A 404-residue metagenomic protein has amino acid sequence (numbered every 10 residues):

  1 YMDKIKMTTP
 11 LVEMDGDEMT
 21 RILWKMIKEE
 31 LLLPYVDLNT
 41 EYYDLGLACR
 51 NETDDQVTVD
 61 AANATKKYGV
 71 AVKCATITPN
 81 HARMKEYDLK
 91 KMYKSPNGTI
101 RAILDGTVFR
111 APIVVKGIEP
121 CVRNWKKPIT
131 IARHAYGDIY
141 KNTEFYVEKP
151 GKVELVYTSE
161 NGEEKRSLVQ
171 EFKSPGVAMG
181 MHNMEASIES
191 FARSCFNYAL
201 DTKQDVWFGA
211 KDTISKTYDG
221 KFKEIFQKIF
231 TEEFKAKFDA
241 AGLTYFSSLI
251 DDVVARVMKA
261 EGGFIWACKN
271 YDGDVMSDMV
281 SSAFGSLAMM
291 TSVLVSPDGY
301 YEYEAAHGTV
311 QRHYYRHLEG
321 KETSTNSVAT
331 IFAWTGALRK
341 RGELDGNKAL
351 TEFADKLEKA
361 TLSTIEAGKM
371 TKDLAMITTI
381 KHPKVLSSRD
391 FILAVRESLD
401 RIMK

Functional and structural regions predicted by a protein language model:
D3-T9, M19, L23-W24, E29-D54 (+1 more regions): N-terminal alpha-helical transmembrane segments of multi-pass membrane transport and channel/translocase proteins
M7-M26, E30, L155-S248: Glycine-rich phosphate/diphosphate-binding loop of Rossmann-like nucleotide-binding domains
Y35-Y42, T202-A210, F234-F246, G342-A354 (+1 more regions): Flexible, glycine/charged-enriched surface loops at secondary-structure junctions
L47-A61, K223-F264: N-terminal small/polar loop signature for handling phosphorylated ligands or for N-terminal nucleophile
A48-E160, E164, Y271-V275: N-terminal glycine-rich phosphate/adenylate-binding segment common to multiple enzyme folds
A135-G137, K141-A192, A199, L344-N347 (+2 more regions): Glycine-rich phosphate/pyrophosphate-binding loop and the adjoining helix
V257-K356, A360-A367: Glycine-rich phosphate/nucleotide-binding loop
